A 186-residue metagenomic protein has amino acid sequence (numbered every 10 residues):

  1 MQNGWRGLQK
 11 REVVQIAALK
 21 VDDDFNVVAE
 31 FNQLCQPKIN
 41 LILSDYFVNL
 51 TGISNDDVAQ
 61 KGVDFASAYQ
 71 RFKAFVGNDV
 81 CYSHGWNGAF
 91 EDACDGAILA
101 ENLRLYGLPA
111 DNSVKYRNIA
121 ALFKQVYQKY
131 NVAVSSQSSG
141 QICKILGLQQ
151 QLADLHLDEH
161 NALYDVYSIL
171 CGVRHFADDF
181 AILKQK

Functional and structural regions predicted by a protein language model:
M1-A100, K144-L146: Conserved non-catalytic scaffold segment of RNase H-like nuclease domains
M1-N3, A121, S168: Short, glycine/acidic-enriched loop or turn micro-motifs at the edges of active sites
L8-K10, Y82, D111-K115, V134 (+1 more regions): Short, surface-exposed helix-loop/turn micro-motifs enriched in polar/charged residues
D24-N26, L105-N112: Short helix-capping segments at alpha-helix termini
C35-I42, Y46-T51, N55-V58, A120-V166: Active-site-proximal helix-loop-helix substrate-binding element of RNase H-like nuclease domains
G77-I98, N102-L103, V132-K186: Acidic, Mg2+-coordinating catalytic module of metal-dependent nucleases/exonucleases that use a two-metal-ion mechanism
P109-K124: Conserved beta-strand -> loop -> alpha-helix junction used to position metal-binding or nucleic-acid-contacting
